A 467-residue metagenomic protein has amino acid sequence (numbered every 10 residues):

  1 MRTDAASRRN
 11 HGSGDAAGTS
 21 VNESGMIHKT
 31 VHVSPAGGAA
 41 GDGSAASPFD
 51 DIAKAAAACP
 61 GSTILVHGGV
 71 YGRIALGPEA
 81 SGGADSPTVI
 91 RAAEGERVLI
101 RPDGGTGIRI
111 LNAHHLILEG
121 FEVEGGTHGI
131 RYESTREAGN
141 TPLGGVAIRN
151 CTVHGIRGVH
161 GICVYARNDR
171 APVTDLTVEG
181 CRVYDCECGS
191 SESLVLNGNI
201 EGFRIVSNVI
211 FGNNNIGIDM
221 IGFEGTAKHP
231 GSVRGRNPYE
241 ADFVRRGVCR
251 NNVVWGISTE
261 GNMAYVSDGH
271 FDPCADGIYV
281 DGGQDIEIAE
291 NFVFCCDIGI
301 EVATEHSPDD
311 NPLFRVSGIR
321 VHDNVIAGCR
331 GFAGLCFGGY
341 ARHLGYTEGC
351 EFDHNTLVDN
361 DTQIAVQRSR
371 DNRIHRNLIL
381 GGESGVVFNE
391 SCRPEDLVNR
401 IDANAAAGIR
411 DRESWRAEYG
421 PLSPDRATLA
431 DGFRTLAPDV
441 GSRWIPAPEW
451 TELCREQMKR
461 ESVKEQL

Functional and structural regions predicted by a protein language model:
G12-G14, G18-K54, G68-V70, E94-E96 (+1 more regions): Right-handed parallel beta-helix/beta-solenoid
G18-E23, A39-A40, A46, S62 (+2 more regions): Acidic, glycine- and Ser/Thr-rich low-complexity intrinsically disordered tracts in extracellular/secreted proteins
V33, V66, L76, A92 (+14 more regions): Extracellular beta-strand solenoids
P35-G37, A46-P48, L65-G68, R73 (+2 more regions): Right-handed parallel beta-helix/beta-spiral solenoid domain characteristic of secreted/periplasmic
A53-A58, G72-G82, Q367-R368: Short, T/G/N/S-enriched strand-turn elements that build extracellular solenoid repeat scaffolds
H67, P87, A93-R97, H114-G125 (+11 more regions): Right-handed parallel beta-helix
R73, T106-G107, H115, G129-R131 (+11 more regions): Structural detector of coil-to-beta-strand junctions
